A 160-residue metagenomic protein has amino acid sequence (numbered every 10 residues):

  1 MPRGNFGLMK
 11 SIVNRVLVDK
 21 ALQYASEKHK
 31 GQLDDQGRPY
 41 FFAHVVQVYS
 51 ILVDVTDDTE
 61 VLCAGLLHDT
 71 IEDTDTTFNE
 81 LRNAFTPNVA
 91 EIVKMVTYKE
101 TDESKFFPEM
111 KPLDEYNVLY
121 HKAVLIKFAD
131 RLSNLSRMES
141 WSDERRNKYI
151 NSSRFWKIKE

Functional and structural regions predicted by a protein language model:
P2-E160: Active-site helical microenvironments for divalent-metal-assisted chemistry
